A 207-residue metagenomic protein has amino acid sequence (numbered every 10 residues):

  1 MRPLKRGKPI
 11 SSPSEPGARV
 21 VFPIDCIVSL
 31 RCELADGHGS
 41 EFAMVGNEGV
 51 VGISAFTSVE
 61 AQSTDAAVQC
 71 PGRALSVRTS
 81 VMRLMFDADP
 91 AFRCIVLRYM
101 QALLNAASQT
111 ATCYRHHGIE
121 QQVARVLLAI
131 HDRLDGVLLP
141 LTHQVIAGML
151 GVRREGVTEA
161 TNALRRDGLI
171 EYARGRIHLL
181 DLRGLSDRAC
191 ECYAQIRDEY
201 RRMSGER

Functional and structural regions predicted by a protein language model:
M1-R6: Short proline/glycine- and basic residue-enriched helix-capping loop/turn segments at helix->loop/beta transitions
K8-C70: Cyclic nucleotide-binding regulatory domains
P16, C113-H117, H178: Conserved phosphate/pyrophosphate-binding and hydrolysis machinery centered on Walker-type P-loop NTPases, extending
A43-Q101, N105, Q109: Cyclic-nucleotide recognition modules
Q69-P71, F86-R153: Polybasic "coupling" helices that flank or enter modular domains
A129-R207: Phosphate-/nucleic-acid-contacting segments
